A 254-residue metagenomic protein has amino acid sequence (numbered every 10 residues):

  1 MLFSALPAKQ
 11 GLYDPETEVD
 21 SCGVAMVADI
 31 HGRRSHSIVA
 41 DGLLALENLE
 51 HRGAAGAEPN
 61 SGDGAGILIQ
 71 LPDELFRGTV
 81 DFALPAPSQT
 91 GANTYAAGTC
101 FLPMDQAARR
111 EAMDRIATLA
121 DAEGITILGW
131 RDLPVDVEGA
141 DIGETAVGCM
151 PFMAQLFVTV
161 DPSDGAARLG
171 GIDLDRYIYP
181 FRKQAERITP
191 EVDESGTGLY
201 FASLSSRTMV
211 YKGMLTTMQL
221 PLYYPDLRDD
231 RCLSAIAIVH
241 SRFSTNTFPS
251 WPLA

Functional and structural regions predicted by a protein language model:
M1-A254: N-terminal segments that mediate ammonia production and transfer in glutamine-dependent amidotransferase systems
